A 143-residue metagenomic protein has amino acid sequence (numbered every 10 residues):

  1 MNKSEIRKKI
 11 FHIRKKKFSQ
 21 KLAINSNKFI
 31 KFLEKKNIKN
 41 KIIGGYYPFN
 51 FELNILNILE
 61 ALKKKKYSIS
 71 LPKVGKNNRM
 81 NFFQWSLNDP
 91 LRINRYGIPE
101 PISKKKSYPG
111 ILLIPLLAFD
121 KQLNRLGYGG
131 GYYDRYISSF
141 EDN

Functional and structural regions predicted by a protein language model:
M1-I93, I98-S107: N-terminal active-site beta-alpha-beta segment that forms phosphate/nucleotide-binding and substrate-recognition loops
N81-N143: Conserved phosphate- and dinucleotide-binding cores of soluble alpha/beta proteins, encompassing both enzyme active
